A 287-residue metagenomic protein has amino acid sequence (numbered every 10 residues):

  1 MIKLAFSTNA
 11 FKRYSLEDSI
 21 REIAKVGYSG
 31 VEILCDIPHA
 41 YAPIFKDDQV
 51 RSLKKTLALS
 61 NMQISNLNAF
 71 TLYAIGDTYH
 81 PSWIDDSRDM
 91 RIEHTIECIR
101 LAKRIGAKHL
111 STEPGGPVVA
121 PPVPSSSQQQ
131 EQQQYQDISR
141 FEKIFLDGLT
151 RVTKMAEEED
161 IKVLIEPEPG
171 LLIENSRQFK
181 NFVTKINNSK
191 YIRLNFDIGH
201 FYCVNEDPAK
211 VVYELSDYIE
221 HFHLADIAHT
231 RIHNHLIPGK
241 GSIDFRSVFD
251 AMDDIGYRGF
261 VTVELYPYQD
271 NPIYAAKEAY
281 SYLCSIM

Functional and structural regions predicted by a protein language model:
M1-A5, K12-G27, A58, I92 (+6 more regions): Histidine-acidic metal/acid-base catalytic patches
A10-K12, C35-I37, F70-Y73, P114-V118 (+4 more regions): Active-site-proximal loop/turn and secondary-structure-junction residues that shape catalytic pockets, frequently
E17-D18, L59, I75-R193: Active-site acidic/histidine proton-transfer and metal-coordination neighborhood in alpha/beta enzyme cores
S29-L34, S65-A69, T112, S216-I227: Non-cysteine beta-strand/loop elements that form the S-adenosyl-L-methionine
I33, I64-A69, A107-P114, V163-E166 (+1 more regions): Short beta-strand segments at enzyme active-site cores
L34-L57, P114, A120: Glycine-rich, proline-tolerant flexible connector loops at the mouths of alpha/beta enzymes
I37-Y41, A74-P81, V118-P122, C203-V204 (+2 more regions): A short acidic, helix-capping loop that chelates divalent metal ions and anchors anionic groups
A42-K46, Y79, W83-D86, S139 (+3 more regions): Short, solvent-exposed loop/turn segments at secondary-structure boundaries
